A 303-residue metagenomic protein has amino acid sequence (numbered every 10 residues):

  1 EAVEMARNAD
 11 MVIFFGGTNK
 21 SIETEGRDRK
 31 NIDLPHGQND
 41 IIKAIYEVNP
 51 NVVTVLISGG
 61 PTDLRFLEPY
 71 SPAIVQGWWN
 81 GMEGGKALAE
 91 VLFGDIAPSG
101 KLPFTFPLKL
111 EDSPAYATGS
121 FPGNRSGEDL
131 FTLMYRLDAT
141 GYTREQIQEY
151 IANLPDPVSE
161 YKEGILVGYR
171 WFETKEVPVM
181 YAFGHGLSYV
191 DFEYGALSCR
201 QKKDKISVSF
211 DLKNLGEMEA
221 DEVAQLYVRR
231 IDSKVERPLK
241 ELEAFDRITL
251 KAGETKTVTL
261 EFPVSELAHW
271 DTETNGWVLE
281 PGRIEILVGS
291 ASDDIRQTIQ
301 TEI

Functional and structural regions predicted by a protein language model:
A9: An anion/phosphate-binding loop that grips the pyrophosphate of nucleotide cofactors and donors
G16-H36: Glycine/threonine-rich flexible loop motifs
E47-V52, Y70-P72: A short helix->loop->beta-strand "cap" motif at the edges of active sites that frequently abuts
I57-D221, Y227, P281, E285-G289 (+1 more regions): Secreted, periplasmic, or luminal enzymes acting at the cell surface/secretory milieu
E217-K234, K240-L242: Short acidic, flexible loop segments centered on an aromatic residue
K234-T272: Intrinsically disordered, low-complexity Pro/Gly/Ser/Thr-rich segments with frequent PxxP/GP/PP motifs and embedded
P263-I303: Terminal connector regions
